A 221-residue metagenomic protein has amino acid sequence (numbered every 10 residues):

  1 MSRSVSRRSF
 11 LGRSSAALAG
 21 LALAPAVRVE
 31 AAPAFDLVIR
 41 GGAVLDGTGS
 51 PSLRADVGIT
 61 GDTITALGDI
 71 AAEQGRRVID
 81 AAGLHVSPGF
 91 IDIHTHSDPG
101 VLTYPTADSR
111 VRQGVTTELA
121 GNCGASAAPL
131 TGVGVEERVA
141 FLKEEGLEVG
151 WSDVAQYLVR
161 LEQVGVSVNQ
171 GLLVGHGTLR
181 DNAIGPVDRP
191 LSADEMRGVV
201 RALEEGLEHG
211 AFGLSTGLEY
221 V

Functional and structural regions predicted by a protein language model:
M1-L18: N-terminal secretory signal peptides and thylakoid transit peptides that target proteins across membranes
A22-P33: Bacterial Sec-dependent signal peptides at the C-terminal "C-region" and cleavage site
A32-L37, V44-G89, Y104: Histidine-rich, glycine-flanked metal-binding segment
G42, D62, G83, H94 (+3 more regions): Divalent metal-coordination and catalytic microenvironments
S87-S109: Di-metal (Zn2+ and/or Mg2+/Mn2+) metal-binding site signature of metallo-dependent hydrolases with the MBL/beta-CASP
P88, G213-L218: Short beta-strands and strand-loop turn motifs
H96, G175-G177, G217-V221: Active-site beta-loop-alpha junctions enriched in small/polar residues
T103-G213: Divalent-metal coordination cores built from histidine and acidic residues
